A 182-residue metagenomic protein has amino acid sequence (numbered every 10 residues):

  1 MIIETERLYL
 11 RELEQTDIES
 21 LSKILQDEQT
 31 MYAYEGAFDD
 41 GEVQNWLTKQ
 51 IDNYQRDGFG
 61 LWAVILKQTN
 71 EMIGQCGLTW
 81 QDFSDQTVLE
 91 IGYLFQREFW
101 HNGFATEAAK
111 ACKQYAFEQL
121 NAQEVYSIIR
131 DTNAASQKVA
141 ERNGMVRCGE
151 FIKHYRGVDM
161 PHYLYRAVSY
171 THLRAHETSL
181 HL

Functional and structural regions predicted by a protein language model:
M1-T48: A short, well-structured alpha-helix characteristic of acyl/acetyltransferase catalytic modules
Q15, G36-A37, G41-E90, V168-Y170: Acetyl-CoA-dependent GNAT
I65-K67, G92-H101, R130: A short, internal acetyl-CoA/4′-phosphopantetheine-binding micro-motif in the GNAT/acyltransferase core
H101-Y115, K138-R142: Conserved acetyl-CoA-binding loop-helix of GNAT-fold acetyltransferases
L120-I128: Conserved GNAT acetyl-CoA-binding A-motif
S127-Q137: Conserved beta-strand-loop-alpha-helix junction that forms the acyl-donor binding cleft
I128, V146-H162: Conserved catalytic-core motifs of GNAT/GCN5-like acyltransferases
T171-T178: Conserved small/polar residues in nucleotide/adenosyl-binding loops
